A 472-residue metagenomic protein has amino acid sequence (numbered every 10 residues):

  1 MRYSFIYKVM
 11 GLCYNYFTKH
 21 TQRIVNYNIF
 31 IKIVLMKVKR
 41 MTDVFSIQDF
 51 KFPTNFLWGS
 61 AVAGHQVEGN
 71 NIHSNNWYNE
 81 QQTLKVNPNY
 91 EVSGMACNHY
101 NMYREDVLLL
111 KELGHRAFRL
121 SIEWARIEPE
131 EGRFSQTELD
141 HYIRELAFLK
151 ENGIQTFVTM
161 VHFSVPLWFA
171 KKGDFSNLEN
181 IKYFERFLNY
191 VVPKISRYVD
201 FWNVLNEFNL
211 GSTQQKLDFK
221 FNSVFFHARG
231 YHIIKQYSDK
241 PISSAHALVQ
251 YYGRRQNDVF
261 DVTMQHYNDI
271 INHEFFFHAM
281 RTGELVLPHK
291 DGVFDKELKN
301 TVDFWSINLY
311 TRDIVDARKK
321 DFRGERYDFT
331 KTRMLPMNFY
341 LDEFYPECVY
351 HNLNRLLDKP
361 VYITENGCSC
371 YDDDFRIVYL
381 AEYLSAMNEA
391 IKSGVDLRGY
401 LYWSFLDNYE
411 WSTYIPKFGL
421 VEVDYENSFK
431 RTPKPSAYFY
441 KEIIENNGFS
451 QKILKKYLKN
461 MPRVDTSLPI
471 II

Functional and structural regions predicted by a protein language model:
Y14, V25-K32, K37: Short, positively charged and aromatic/hydrophobic N-terminal segments
T18-T21: Short hydrophobic alpha-helical segments enriched in small aliphatic residues
V38-N87, E131, D140-A381, S385-I472: Active-site region of glycoside hydrolase catalytic domains
W77-L109, L113: Aromatic- and Gly/Pro-rich amphipathic surface segment
M102-E123, N300, F304: Catalytic domains of carbohydrate-active enzymes, especially glycoside hydrolases
L113-L139, V161: Aromatic-lined carbohydrate-binding/catalytic grooves of carbohydrate-active enzymes
